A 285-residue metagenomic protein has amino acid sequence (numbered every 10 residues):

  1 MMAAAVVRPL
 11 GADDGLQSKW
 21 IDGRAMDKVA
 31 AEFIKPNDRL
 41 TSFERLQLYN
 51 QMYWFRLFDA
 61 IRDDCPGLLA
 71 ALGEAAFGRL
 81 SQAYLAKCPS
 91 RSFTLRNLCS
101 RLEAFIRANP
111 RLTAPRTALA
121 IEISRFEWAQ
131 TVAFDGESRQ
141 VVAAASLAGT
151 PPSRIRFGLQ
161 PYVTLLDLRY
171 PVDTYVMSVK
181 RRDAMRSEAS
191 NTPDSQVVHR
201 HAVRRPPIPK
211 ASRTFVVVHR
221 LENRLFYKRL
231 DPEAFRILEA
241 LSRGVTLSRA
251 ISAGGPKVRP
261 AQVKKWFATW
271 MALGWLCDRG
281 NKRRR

Functional and structural regions predicted by a protein language model:
M1-P151, L159, N223, K228-R285: Long, charge-rich, low-complexity alpha-helical segments
P161-R243: Low-complexity, glycine/alanine/valine/leucine- and proline-rich hydrophobic stretches
